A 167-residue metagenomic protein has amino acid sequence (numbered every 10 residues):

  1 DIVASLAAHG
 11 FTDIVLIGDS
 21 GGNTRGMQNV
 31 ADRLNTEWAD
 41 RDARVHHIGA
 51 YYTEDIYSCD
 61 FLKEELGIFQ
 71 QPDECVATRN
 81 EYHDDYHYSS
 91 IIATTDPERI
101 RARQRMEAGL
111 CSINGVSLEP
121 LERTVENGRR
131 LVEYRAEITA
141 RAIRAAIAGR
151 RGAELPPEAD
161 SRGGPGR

Functional and structural regions predicted by a protein language model:
D1-V15, D19-R167: Extended, histidine- and acidic-residue-enriched regions that form the cofactor-binding/catalytic faces
